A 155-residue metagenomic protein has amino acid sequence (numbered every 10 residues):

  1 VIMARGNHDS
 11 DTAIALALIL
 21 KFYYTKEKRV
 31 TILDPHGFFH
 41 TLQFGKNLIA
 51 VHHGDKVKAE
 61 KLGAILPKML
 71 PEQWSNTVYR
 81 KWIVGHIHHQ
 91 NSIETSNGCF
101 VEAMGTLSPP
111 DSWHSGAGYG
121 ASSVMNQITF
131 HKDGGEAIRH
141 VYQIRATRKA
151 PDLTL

Functional and structural regions predicted by a protein language model:
V1-V30, D34: Core catalytic region of metal-dependent phosphoesterases/phosphodiesterases, especially metallo-beta-lactamase-like
K21-F38, Q43-I144: Conserved beta-sheet core of the metallophosphoesterase superfamily
D152-L155: Long, compositionally biased intrinsically disordered regions
